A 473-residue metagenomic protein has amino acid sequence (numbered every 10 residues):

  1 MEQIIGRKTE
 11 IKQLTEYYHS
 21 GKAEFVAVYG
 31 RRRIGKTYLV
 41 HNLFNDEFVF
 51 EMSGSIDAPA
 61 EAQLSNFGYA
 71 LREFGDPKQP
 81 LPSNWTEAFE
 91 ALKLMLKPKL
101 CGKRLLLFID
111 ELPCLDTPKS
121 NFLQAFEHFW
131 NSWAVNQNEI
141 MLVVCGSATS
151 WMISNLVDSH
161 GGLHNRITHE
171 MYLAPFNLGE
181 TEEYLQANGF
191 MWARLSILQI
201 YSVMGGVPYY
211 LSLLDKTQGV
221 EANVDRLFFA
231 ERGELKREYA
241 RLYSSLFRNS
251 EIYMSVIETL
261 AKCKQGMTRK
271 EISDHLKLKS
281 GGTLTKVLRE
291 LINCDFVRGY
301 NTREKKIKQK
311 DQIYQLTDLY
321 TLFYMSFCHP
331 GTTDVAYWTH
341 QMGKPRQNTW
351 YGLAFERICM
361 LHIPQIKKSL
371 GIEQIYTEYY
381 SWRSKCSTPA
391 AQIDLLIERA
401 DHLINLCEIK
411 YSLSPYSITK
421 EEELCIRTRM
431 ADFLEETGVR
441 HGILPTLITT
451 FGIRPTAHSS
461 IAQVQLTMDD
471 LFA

Functional and structural regions predicted by a protein language model:
M1-H340, P345, P445: Phosphate-binding site recognition
Q3, D311-A473: A cross-kingdom feature that marks ATP-driven nucleic-acid transaction machinery
